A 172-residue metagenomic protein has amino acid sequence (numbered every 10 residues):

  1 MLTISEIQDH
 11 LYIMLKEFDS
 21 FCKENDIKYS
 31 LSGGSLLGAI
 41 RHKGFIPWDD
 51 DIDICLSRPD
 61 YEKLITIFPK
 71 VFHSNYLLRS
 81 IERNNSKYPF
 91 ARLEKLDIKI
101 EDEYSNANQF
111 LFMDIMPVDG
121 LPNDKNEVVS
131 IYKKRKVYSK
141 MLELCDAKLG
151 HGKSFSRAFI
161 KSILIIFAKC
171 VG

Functional and structural regions predicted by a protein language model:
M1-K23, F68-N123, S139-G172: Conserved catalytic core of two-metal-ion nucleotidyltransferases
D19-I52, Y61: Active-site nucleotide-donor binding segment shared across nucleotidyl transfer reactions
C55-S57: Short hydrophobic/aromatic beta-strand micro-patches that form the beta-sheet surface supporting nucleotide- or nucleic
E62-T66: Short, conserved charged micro-motifs
D124-S130: A short secondary-structure junction signal
Y132-V137: Membrane-anchoring alpha-helices and their flanking helix-loop junctions
